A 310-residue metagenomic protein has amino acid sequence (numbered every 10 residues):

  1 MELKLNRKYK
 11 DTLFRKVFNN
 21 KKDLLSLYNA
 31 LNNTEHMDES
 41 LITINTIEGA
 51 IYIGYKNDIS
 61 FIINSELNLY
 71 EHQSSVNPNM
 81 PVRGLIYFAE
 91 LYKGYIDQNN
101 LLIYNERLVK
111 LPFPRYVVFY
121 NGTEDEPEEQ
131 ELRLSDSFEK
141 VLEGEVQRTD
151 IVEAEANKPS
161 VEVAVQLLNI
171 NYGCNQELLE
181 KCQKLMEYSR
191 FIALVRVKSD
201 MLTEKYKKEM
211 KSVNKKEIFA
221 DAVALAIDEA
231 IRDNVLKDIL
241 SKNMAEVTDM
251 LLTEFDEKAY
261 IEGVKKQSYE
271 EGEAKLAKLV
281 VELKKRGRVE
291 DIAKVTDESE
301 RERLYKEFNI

Functional and structural regions predicted by a protein language model:
M1-I310: Elongated, amphipathic alpha-helical interaction scaffolds
